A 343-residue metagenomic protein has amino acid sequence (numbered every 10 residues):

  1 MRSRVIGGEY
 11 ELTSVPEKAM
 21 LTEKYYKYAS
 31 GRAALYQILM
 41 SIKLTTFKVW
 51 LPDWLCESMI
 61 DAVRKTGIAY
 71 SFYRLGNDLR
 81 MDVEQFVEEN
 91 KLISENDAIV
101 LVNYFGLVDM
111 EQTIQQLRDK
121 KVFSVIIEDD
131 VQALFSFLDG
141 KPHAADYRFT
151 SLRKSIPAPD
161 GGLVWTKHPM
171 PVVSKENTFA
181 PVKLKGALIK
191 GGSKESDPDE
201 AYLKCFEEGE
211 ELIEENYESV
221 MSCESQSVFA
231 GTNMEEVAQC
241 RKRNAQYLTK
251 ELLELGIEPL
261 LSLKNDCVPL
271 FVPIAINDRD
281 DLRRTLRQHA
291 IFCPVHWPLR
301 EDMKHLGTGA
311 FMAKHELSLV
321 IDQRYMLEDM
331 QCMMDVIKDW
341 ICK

Functional and structural regions predicted by a protein language model:
G7-Y10, A19-Y26, G31, L55 (+2 more regions): PLP-dependent aminotransferase class I/II
V15, W54-E57, D130-D139, D278-R279: Short, polar loop motifs at secondary-structure junctions
E17-L21, I60-K65, S136-A145, G192-P198 (+1 more regions): Short loop/helix-cap segments at secondary-structure boundaries that form the rim of catalytic
I38-S94: Conserved PLP-anchoring active-site segment centered on the Schiff-base-forming lysine
S58-D61, L107-M110, F135-F137, I156-D160 (+5 more regions): Short catalytic/ligand-binding loop motif for oxyanion handling, primarily in non-cytosolic enzymes, centered on
T66-I68, V122, H143-A144, L255: Short, structured coil segments at secondary-structure junctions
N77-V172: Active-site phosphate-binding strand-loop segment of PLP-dependent enzymes
